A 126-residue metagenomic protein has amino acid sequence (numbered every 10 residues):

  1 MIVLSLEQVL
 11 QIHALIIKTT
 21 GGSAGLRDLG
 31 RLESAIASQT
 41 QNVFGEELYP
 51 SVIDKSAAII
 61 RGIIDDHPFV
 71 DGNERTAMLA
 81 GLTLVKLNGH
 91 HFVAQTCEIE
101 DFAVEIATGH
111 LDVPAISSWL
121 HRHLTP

Functional and structural regions predicted by a protein language model:
M1-P126: FIC/Doc superfamily catalytic core
